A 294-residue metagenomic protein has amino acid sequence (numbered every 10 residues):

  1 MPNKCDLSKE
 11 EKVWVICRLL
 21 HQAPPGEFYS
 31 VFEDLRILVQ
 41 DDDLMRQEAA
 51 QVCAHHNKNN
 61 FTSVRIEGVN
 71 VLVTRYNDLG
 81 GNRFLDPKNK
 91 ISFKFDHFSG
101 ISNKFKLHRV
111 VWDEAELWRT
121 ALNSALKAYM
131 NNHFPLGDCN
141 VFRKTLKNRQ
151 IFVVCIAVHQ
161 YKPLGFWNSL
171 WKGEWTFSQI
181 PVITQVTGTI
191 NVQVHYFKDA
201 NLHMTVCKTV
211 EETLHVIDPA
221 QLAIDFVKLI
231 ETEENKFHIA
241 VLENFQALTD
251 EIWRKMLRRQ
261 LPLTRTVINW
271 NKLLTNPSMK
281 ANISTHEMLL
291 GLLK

Functional and structural regions predicted by a protein language model:
P2-D138, L146, I239-K294: A structural "domain/chain start" motif
L19-L20, A49-H56, W171-Q179, A223-I230: Generic hydrophobic, helix-prone segments enriched in Leu/Val/Ile
V31, R46, P87, P163-S169 (+5 more regions): Generic local-structure boundary detector
V64-E67, I190, V194, V216-I217: Broad hydrophobic/π-residue packing in well-ordered secondary structure
E116, T120, S124, A128 (+3 more regions): Surface-exposed short loop/turn segments
H159-L170, K228-E234, V267, L274-T275: Short, Lys/Arg-enriched charge-dense amphipathic segments
D199-T249: Short secondary-structure boundary motifs at beta->alpha junctions and helix caps
